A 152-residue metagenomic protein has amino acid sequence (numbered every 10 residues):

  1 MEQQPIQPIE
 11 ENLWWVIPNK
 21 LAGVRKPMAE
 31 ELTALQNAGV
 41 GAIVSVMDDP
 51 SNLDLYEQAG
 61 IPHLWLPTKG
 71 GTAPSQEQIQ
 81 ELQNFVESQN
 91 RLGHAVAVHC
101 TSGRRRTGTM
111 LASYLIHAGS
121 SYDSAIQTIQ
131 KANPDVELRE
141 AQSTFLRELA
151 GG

Functional and structural regions predicted by a protein language model:
M1-A97, M110-G152: Cys-dependent protein tyrosine phosphatase-like superfamily
C100: Short cysteine clusters
G103: Conserved G/P- and acidic residue-centered "switch" motifs that form tight phosphate/ATP-binding loops in soluble
T107: Ser/Thr-glycine-rich phosphate-binding loops at phosphate-binding pockets of nucleotides, nucleotide cofactors
